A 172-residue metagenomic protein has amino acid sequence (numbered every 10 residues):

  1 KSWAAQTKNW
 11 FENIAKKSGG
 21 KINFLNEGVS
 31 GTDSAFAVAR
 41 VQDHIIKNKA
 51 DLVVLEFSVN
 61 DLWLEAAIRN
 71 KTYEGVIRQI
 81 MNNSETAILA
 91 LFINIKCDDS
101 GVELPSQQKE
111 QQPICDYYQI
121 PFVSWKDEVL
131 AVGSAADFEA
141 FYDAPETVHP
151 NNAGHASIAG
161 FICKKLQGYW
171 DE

Functional and structural regions predicted by a protein language model:
K1, V29-S34, V59-L64, N94-D99 (+2 more regions): Solvent-exposed loop/turn segments at secondary-structure junctions within structured extracellular/periplasmic domains
K1-G28, R40-K49: Serine-esterase "nucleophile elbow" of acetyl-processing enzymes
A35-N70: Oxyanion-hole/transition-state-stabilizing segment in secreted/luminal serine hydrolases and related acyltransferases
L55, A90-F92: Structural beta-sheet core signal
I68-G75, P105-K109: Charged helix-capping and loop-helix junction motifs
M81-L89, I120: A short helix->loop->beta-strand "cap" motif at the edges of active sites that frequently abuts
N94-D127: Substrate-gating cap/lid alpha-helix
P121, F138-D171: Histidine-centered active-site loop/cap adjacent to the catalytic His in serine esterases/O-acetyl transfer systems
